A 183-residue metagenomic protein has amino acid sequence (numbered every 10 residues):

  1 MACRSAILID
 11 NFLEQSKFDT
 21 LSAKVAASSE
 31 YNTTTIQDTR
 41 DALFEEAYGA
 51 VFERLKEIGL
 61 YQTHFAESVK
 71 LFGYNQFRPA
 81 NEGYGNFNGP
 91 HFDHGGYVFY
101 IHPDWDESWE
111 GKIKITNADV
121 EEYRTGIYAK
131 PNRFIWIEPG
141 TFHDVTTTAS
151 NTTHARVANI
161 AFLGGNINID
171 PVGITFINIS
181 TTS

Functional and structural regions predicted by a protein language model:
M1-R4, K114, V172-S183: Fe(II)/2-oxoglutarate
M1-S68, S180: Non-heme Fe(II)/2-oxoglutarate
L60-T175: Catalytic core of non-heme Fe(II) oxygenases with the double-stranded beta-helix
